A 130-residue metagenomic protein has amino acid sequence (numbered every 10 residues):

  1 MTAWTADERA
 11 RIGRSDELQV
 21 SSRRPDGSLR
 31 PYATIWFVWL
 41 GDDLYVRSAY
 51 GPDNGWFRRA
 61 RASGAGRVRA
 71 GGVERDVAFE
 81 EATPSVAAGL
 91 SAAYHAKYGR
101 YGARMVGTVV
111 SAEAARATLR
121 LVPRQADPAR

Functional and structural regions predicted by a protein language model:
M1-Q19, A129-R130: Extreme N-terminal tail/first-helix region
A6-E8, R23, V106-T108: Short, P/G- and charge-enriched loop/turn segments at secondary-structure junctions
R9-A10, W36, V109-S111: Short secondary-structure boundary/capping segments
S15-Y50, R58, A78: Short beta-strand segments
G41-D42, R124-A126: Short loop segments at secondary-structure junctions
Y50-R124: Short, structured beta-strand-loop surface elements
